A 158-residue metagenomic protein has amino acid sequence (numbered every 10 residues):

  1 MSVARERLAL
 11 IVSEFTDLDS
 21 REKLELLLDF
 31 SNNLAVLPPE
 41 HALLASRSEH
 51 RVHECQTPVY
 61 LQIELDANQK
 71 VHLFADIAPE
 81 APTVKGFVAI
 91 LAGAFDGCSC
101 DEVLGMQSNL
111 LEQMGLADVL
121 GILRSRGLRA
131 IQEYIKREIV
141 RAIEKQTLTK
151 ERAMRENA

Functional and structural regions predicted by a protein language model:
V3, D101, M106, L111-A158: C-terminal binding/interaction regions
V3-E49: Extended low-complexity intrinsically disordered regions
V12, A89-A92: Amphipathic alpha-helical segments within well-ordered protein domains
D17-R21, A78-T83, L123: Structural motif
K23, T57, T83-F87, S99 (+2 more regions): Amphipathic alpha-helical interface surfaces
A42-I63: Structured beta-strand/loop patches that form or line metal/cofactor-binding pockets in enzymes
E54-P58, N68-H72, K85-F87: Short connector loops at helix/strand junctions that flank enzyme active sites, especially segments positioning acidic
E64-P82, A92-D96: Conserved interaction-surface patches within small, structured recognition/assembly domains
